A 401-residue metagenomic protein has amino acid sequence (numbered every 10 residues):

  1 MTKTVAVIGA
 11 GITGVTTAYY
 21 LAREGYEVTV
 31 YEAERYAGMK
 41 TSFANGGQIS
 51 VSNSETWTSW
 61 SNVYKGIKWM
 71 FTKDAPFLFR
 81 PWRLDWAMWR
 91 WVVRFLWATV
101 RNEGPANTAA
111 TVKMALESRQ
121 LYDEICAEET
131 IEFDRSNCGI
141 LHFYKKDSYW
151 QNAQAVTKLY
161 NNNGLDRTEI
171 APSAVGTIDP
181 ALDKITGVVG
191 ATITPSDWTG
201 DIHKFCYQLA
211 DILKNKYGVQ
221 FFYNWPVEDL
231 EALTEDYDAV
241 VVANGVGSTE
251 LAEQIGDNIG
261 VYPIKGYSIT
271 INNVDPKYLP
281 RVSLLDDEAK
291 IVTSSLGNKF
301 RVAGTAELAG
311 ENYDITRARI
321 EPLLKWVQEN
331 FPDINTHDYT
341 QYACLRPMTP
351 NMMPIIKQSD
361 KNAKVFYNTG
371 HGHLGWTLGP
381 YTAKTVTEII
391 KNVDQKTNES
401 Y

Functional and structural regions predicted by a protein language model:
K3-V30: N-terminal Rossmann-like FAD-binding beta1-loop-alpha1 element of flavoenzymes
I8, Y31, Y237-G247, A383: Short hydrophobic core segments
R23-F43: Glycine-rich FAD pyrophosphate-binding loop
N45-Q48, N53, W57-W97, A239-A363: Active-site substrate-recognition segment that forms the wall of the catalytic cavity or substrate channel
G46-P172: Dinucleotide-binding Rossmann-like beta1-alpha1 core, especially the glycine-rich loop that anchors the ADP
A106-E117, H142-N152, T192-D211, D314-R319 (+1 more regions): Short beta-strand to alpha-helix junction loop
Q151-N163, I185-E231: Helical element adjacent to the flavin cofactor pocket in flavoenzyme catalytic cores
L182, I355-Y401: C-terminal lid/capping helical subdomain adjacent to the catalytic/cofactor pocket in oxidative enzymes
